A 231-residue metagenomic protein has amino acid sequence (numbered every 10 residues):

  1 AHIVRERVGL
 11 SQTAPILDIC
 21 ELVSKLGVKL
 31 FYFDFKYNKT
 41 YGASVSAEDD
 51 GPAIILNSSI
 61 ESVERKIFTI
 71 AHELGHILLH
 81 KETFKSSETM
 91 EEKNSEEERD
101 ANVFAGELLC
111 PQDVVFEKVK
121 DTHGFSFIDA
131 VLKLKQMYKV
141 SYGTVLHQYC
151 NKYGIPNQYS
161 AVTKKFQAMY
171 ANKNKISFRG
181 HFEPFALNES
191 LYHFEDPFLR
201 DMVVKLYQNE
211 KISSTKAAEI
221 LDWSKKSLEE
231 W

Functional and structural regions predicted by a protein language model:
A1-W231: Active-site hotspot residues in diverse enzymes, especially metal/ion-binding acidic/histidine motifs
